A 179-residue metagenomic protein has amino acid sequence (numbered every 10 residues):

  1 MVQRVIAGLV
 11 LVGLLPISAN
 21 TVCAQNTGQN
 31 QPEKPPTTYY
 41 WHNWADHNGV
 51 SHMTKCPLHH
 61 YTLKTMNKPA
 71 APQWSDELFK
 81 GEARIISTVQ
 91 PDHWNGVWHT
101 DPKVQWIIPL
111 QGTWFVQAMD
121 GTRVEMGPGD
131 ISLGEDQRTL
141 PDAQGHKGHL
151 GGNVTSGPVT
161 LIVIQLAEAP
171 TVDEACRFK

Functional and structural regions predicted by a protein language model:
M1-Q3: N-terminal secretory signal peptides that target proteins for export/translocation
A7-S18: Bacterial N-terminal signal peptides
C23-E82, C176-K179: A short, N-terminal "cap"/entry segment at the start of jelly-roll beta-barrel domains of the cupin/DSBH fold
L58-Y61, K68-A71, A83-D101, M126 (+1 more regions): Conserved short histidine dyad/triad with adjacent acidic residue
K64, T139-G151: Short, Lys/Arg- and Gly-enriched loop/turn segments at beta-strand edges
V89-Q90, T100-V116: Short, conserved beta-strand element in jelly-roll/cupin
D120-R138: Short acidic-glycine-tyrosine-enriched beta hairpin
L133, H146-P170: A short hydrophobic beta-strand segment most commonly corresponding to one strand of the jelly-roll/cupin
